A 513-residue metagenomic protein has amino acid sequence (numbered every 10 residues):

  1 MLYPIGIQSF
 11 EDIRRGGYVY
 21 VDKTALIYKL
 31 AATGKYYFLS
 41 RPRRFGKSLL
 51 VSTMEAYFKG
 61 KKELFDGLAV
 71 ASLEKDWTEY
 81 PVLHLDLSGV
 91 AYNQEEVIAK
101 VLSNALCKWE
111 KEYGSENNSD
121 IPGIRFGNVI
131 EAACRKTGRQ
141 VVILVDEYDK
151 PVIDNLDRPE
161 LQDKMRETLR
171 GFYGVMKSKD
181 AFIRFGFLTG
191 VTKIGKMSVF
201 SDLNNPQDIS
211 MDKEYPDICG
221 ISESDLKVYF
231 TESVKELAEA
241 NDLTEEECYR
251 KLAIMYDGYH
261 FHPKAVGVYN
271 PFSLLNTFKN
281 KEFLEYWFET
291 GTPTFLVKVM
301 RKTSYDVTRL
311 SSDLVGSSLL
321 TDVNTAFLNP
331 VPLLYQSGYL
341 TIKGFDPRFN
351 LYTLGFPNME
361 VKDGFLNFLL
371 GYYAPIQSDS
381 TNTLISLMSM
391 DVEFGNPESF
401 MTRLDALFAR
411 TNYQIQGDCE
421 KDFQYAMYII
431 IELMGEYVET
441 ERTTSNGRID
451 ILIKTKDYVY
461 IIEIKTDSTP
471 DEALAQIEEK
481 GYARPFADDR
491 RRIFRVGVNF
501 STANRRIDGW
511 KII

Functional and structural regions predicted by a protein language model:
M1-C419, M434: Phosphate-binding site recognition
A133-T137, I429-K456: Active-site metal-binding core of divalent-cation-utilizing nuclease and nuclease-like domains
V142, Y458-Y460, F494: Structural motif
Q162-E167, T466-A483: Mg2+/Mn2+-dependent nuclease catalytic core
F172-K179, P332-L340, Y428-L433, Q476-V496: Metal-dependent nuclease catalytic cores in nucleic-acid-processing enzymes, especially RNase H-like/related
M427, I449-T466, K480: Conserved catalytic cores of phosphodiester-cleaving nucleases, focusing on short active-site segments
P485, D489-I513: Domain-level recognition of nuclease-like catalytic cores that cleave nucleotide substrates
